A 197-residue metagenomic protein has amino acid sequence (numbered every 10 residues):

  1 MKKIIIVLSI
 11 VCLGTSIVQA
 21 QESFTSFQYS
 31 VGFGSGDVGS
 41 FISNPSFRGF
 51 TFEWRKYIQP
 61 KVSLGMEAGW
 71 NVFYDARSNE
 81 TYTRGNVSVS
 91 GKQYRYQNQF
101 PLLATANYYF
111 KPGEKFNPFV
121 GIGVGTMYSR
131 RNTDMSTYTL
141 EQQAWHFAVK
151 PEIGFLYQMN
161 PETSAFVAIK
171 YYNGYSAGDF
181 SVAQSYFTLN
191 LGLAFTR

Functional and structural regions predicted by a protein language model:
M1-F24, R197: Cleavable N-terminal export/targeting peptides
Q19-L64, D179, Q184-R197: Short glycine/proline- and aromatic-enriched beta-strand/turn motifs that initiate or cap beta-hairpins
S23, N44-R48, Y96-L102, F116 (+2 more regions): Residues that define the transmembrane beta-barrel architecture of outer-membrane proteins
S23-Y29, L64-M66, L102, P118-I122 (+3 more regions): Transmembrane beta-strands of outer-membrane beta-barrel proteins
V38-I42, W54, S90-Y94, Y108-F110 (+3 more regions): Outer-membrane beta-barrel proteins
V38-P45, A76-T83, R130-T139, A177-S185: Outer-membrane beta-barrel translocator domains and adjoining extracellular loop/strand segments of Gram-negative
E53-D134, Y157-M159, A194-R197: Gram-negative (and chloroplast) outer-membrane scaffold detector with strong preference for beta-barrel transmembrane
N71-N79, V149-R197: Predominantly the C-terminal beta-signal and adjacent terminal strand-loop region of outer-membrane beta-barrel
